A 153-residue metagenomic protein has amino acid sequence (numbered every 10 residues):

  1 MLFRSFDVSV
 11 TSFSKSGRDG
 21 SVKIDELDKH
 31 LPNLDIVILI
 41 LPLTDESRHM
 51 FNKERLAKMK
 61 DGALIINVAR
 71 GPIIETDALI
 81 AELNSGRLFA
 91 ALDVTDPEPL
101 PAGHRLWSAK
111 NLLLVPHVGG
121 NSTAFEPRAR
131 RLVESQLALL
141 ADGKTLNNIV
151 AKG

Functional and structural regions predicted by a protein language model:
M1-L2: Short, small-residue-biased leader/transition segments that mark boundaries at the very start of proteins
S5-F6: Conserved dinucleotide-binding and phosphotransfer motif residues
V10-S12: Short beta-strand "acidic-cap" motif of Rossmann-like dinucleotide-binding folds
S16-R105: Rossmann-like adenosine-cofactor binding region
E98-G153: C-terminal helix-to-coil terminal segments
